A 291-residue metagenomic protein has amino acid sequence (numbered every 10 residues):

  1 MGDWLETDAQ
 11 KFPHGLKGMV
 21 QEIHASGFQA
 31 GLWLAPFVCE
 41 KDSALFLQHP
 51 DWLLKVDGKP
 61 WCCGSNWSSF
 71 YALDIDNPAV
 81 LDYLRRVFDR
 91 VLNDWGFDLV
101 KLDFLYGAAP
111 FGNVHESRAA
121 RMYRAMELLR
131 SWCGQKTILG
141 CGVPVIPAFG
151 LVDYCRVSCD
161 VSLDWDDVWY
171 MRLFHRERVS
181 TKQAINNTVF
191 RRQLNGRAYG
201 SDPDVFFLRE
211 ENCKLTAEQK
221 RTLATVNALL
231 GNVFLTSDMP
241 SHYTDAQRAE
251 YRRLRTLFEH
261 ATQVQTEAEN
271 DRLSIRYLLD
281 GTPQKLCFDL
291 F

Functional and structural regions predicted by a protein language model:
M1-D89, N93-G112: Aromatic-lined carbohydrate-binding/catalytic grooves of carbohydrate-active enzymes
L16-I23, R118-K136: Alpha-helix-loop-beta-strand connector modules within alpha/beta enzyme cores
G27-G31, D98-L99, Q135-T137, V233 (+1 more regions): Beta-sheet entry/capping signal
S43-L47, F111-H115, G150-V152, A249-E250: Short secondary-structure transition/capping segments
L45-D82, R130-H242: Glycan-recognition surfaces
A108-M122: Active-site cleft segment of glycoside hydrolase catalytic domains centered on the general acid/base Glu
R221-L223, N227-L235, T266-F291: Carbohydrate-binding surface patches
A224-A268: Aromatic- and carboxylate-lined catalytic core of secreted/periplasmic carbohydrate-active enzymes
